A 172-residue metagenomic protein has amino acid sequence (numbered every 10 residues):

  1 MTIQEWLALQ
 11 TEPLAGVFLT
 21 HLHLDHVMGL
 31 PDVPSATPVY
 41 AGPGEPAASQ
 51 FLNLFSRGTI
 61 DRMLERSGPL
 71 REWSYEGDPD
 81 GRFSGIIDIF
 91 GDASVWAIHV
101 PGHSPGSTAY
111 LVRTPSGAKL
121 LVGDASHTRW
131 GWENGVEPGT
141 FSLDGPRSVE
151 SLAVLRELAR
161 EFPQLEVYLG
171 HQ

Functional and structural regions predicted by a protein language model:
M1, E5-L7, A109-L111, P115-Q172: Cap/insert and terminal regions of metallo-dependent hydrolase folds
M1-A41: Active-site metal-binding motif and surrounding structural segment of the metallo-beta-lactamase
M1-P13, G42-H99, L143-Q164: Metallo-beta-lactamase
Q10, M28, D32, S74-R129: Catalytic core of the metallo-beta-lactamase
A15-H21, A41-G42, H99-G102, L121-G123 (+2 more regions): Active-site neighborhood of phospho(di)ester-bond hydrolases with catalytic His/Asp-centered motifs
L24-D25, P46-A47, S126-T128: Short, solvent-exposed loop/turn segments at secondary-structure junctions
D32-S35, L54-S56, G135-E137: Short, glycine/charged-enriched secondary-structure capping and boundary segments
